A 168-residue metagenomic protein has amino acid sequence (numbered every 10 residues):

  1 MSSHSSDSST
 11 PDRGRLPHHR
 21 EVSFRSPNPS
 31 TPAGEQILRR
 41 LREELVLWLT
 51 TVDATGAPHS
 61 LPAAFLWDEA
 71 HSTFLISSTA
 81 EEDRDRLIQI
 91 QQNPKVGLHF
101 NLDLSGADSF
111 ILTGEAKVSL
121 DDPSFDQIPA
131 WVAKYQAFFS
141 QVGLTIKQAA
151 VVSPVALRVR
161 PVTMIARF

Functional and structural regions predicted by a protein language model:
S2-P29, A107-F168: Charged, gly/pro-rich active-site loop segments
H19-W48: Short, basic/aromatic recognition patches
E44-T79, V96-F100, I111-L112: Short beta-strand segments
E81-R84: Mg2+/Mn2+-dependent nuclease catalytic core
L87: Hydrophobic-ligand binding "helix-grip"
L104: Short His-centered aromatic/hydrophobic patch
